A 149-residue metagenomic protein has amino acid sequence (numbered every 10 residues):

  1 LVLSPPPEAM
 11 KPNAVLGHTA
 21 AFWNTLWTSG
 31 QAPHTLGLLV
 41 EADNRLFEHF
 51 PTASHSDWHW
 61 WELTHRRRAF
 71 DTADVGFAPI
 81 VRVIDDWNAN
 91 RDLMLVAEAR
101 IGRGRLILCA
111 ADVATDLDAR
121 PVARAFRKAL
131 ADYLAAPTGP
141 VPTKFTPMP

Functional and structural regions predicted by a protein language model:
V2-L3: Conserved beta-strand signature within the Rossmann-like core of class I S-adenosyl-L-methionine
P7-N13, T19, W23-P121, T138-M148: Catalytic beta-strand/loop cores that center a nucleophilic Ser/Cys/Thr and support acyl-enzyme chemistry
V122-L134: Short amphipathic C-terminal alpha-helix that caps PH/PH-like domains
